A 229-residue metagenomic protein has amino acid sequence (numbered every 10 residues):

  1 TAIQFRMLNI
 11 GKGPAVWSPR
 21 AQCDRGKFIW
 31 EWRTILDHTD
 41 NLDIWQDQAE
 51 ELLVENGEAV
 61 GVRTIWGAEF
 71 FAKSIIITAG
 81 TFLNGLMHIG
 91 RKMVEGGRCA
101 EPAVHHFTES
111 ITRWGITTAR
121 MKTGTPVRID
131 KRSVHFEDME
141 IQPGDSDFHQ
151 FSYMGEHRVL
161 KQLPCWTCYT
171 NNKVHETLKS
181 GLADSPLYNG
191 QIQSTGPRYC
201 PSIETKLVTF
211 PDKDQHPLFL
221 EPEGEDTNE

Functional and structural regions predicted by a protein language model:
T1, W45, E58, P201-I203 (+1 more regions): Short, basic and Ser/Thr-rich N-terminal targeting/leader segments
T1-E51, W66, T78-R98, P102-T108 (+1 more regions): Conserved N-terminal/central alpha/beta ligand/cofactor-binding core
T39, D43, W114-T118, G181-I192 (+1 more regions): Short secondary-structure junctions and interdomain/linker hinges
T39-L42, E58, F71-K73, L83-N84 (+2 more regions): Short coil/turn connectors at secondary-structure junctions
E51-E69, I75: Conserved beta-strand-loop-beta-strand element in the redox core of flavoprotein oxidoreductases
L83-N84, E225-N228: Short, acidic Gly/Pro/Ser/Thr-rich loop/turn segments
E137-G224: Long, low-complexity segments enriched in small/aliphatic residues
